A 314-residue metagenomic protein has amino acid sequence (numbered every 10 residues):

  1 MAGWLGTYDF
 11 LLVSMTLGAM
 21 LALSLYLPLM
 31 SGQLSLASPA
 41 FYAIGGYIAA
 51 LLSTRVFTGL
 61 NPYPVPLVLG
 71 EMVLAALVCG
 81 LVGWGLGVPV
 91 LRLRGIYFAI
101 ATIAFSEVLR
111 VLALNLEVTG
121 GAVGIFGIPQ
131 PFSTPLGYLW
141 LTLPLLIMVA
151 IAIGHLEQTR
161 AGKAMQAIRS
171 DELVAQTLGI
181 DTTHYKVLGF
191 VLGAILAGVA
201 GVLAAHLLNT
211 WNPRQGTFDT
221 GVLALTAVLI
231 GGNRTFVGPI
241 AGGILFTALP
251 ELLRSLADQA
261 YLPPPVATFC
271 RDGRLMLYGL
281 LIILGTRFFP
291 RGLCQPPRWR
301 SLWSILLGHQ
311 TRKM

Functional and structural regions predicted by a protein language model:
M1-M314: Transmembrane alpha-helices and adjacent helix-loop boundaries
